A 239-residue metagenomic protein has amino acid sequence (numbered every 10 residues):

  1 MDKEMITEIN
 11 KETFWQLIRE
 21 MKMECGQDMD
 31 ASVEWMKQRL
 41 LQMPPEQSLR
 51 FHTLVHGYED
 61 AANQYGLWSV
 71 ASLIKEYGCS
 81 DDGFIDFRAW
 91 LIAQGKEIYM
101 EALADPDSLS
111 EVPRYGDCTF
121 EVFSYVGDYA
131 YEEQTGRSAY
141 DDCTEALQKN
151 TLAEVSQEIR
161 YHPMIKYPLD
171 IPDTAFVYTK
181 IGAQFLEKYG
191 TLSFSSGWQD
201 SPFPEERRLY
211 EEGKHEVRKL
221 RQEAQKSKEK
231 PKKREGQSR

Functional and structural regions predicted by a protein language model:
M1-P45, T191-D200, E205-Y210: N-terminal leader/targeting peptides and immediately adjacent processing regions
N10-T13, D28-S32, Q47, F51-L54 (+3 more regions): Residue-level detector of well-ordered alpha-helical segments, enriched for hydrophobic/aromatic packing positions
M21, R39-M43, V55-A62, W90-G95 (+3 more regions): Generic structural signal for hydrophobic core residues of well-folded globular domains
D30-V33, L67-L73, E101-D105: Short coil/turn segments at secondary-structure boundaries
L41-C79, F84: A glycine-rich, hydrophobic loop/mini-helix early in the fold
L73-L103, L109: Hydrophobic/aromatic-rich, well-ordered segments within soluble, folded domains that form packed cores
Y99-E101, D105-P113, D117-P202, E206: Basic, alpha-helical nucleic-acid-binding regions used in initiation and control of genome expression
R218-R239: Non-Sec secretion/translocation targeting segments of pathogen effectors
